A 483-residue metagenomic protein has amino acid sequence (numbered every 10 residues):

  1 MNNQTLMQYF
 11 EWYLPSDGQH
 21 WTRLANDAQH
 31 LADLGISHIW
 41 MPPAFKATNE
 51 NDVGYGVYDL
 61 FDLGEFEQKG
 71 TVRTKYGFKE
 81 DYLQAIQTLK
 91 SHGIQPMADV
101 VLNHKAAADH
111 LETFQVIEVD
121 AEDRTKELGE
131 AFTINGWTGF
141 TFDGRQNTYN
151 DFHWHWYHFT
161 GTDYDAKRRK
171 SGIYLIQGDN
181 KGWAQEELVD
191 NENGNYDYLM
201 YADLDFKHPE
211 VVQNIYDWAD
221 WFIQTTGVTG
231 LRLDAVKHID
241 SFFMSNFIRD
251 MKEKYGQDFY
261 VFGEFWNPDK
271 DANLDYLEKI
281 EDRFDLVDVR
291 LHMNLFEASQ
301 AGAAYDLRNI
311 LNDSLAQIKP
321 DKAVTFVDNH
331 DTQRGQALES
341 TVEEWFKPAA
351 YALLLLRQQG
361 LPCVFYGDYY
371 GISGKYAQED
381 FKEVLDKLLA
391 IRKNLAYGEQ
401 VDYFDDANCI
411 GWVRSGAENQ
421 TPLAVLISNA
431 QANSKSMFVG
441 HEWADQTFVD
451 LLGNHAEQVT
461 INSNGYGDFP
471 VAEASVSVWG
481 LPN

Functional and structural regions predicted by a protein language model:
M1-G18, Y198-H208: Boundary/entry segment of secreted carbohydrate-active catalytic domains
N2-M7, R23-D33, F45, N49-G64 (+5 more regions): Active-site-proximal helices and loops of the catalytic beta/alpha 8
T5, E11-A25, I39, P43-E50 (+1 more regions): Active-site-adjacent substrate/metal-binding segments within catalytic domains of carbohydrate-active enzymes
P15-T22, Y76, E80, P209 (+4 more regions): Soluble non-cytosolic domains of exported or imported proteins
T74-A108: Substrate-binding cleft of carbohydrate-active enzyme catalytic domains
E118-N195: Core domains of carbohydrate- and sulfate-ester-processing enzymes
G182-T225, V236: Active-site-adjacent "subsite" loops/lids of carbohydrate-active enzymes
